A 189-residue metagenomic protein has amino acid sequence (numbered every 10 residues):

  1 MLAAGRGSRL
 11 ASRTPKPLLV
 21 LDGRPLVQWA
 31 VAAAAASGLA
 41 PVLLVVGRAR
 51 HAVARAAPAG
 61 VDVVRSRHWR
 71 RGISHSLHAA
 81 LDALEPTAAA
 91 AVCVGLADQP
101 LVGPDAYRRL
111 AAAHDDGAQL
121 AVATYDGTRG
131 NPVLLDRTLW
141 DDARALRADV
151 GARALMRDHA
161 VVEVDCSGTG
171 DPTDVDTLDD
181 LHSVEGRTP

Functional and structural regions predicted by a protein language model:
L2-R129, R137, D158-C166: Nucleotide and nucleotide-moiety/phosphate-recognizing core
Q99, N131-L134, R144, P172-T173: A residue-level structural signature of the nucleotidyltransferase/glycosyltransferase Rossmann-like core
G130-D141, L178: Conserved nucleotide-sugar donor-binding and metal-coordinating catalytic region shared by glycosyltransferases
D141, A145-P189: Conserved alpha/beta core of the MobA/IspD/sugar-nucleotide pyrophosphorylase nucleotidyltransferase superfamily
